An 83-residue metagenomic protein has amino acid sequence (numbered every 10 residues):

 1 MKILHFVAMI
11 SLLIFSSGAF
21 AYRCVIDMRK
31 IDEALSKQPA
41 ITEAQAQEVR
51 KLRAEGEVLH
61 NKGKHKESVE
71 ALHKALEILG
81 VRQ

Functional and structural regions predicted by a protein language model:
M1-V7: Bacterial N-terminal signal peptides that target proteins for export
S16-G18: N-terminal signal peptide c-region/cleavage motif recognized by signal peptidases
A21-V49: Amphipathic, heptad-repeat alpha-helical segments
I31-A34, Q38, A75-L76, V81-Q83: Alpha-helical solenoid scaffolds that mediate protein-protein interactions, centered on TPR/SEL1-like repeats but also
